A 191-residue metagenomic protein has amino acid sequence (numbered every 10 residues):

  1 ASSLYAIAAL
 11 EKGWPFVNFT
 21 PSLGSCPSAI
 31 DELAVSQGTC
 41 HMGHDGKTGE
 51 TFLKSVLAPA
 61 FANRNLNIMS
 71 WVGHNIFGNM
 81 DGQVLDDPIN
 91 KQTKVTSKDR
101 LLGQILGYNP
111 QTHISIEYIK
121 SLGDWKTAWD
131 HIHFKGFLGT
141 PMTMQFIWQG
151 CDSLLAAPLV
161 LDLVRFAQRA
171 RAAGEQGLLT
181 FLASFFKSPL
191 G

Functional and structural regions predicted by a protein language model:
A1-P59: N-terminal Rossmann-like NAD(P) cofactor-binding subdomain of oxidoreductases, focused on the glycine-rich
T39, E50-F181: Active-site-lining helix/loop region of Rossmann-like oxidoreductase modules
L178-G191: Extended, charged low-complexity segments that frequently continue into or abut oligomerization scaffolds
